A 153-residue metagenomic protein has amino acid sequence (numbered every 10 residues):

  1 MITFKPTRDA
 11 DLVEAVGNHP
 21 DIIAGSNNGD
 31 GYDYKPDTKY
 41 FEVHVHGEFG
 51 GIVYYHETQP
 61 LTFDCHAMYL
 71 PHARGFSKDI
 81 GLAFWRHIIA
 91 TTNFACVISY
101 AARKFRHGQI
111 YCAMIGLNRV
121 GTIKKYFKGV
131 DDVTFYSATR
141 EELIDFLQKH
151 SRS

Functional and structural regions predicted by a protein language model:
M1-N28: Short amphipathic alpha-helix that is part of the acyltransferase structural core
M1-R8, E141-S153: Conserved N-terminal entry element of GNAT/NAT acetyltransferase domains
I23-F41: Active-site rim helix/loop that mediates acceptor-substrate recognition in acyltransferases
T38-G51: Conserved beta-hairpin
P60-H72, Y100: Conserved acetyl-CoA binding element of GNAT-fold acetyltransferases
R74-A90, M114: Conserved acetyl-CoA-binding loop-helix of GNAT-fold acetyltransferases
I98-I110, Y126-F127: Conserved beta-strand-loop-alpha-helix junction that forms the acyl-donor binding cleft
Y100, N118-T134: Conserved catalytic-core motifs of GNAT/GCN5-like acyltransferases
